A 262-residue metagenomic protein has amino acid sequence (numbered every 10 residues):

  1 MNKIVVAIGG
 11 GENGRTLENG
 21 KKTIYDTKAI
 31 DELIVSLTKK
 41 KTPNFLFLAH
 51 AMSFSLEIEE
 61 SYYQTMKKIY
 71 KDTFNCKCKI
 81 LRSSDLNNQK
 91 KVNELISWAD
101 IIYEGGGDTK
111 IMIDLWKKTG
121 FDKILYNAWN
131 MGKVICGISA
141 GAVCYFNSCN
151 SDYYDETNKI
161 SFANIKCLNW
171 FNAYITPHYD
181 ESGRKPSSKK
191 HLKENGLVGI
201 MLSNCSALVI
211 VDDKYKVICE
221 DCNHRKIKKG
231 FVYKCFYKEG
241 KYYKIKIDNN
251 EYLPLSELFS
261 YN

Functional and structural regions predicted by a protein language model:
M1-K41, A51, E57, Q64 (+3 more regions): C-terminal and late-domain segments of enzyme folds
N2, K40-F45, N75, A99 (+1 more regions): A general structural motif
A7, I101-G105, C136, I175-T176: Structural motif
R15, M112-I113, F146: Glycine/Thr-rich phosphate-binding loops of Rossmann-like dinucleotide-binding domains
L33, E94-W98, T119-G132: Catalytic-core regions built around general acid/base machinery
F45, I102, S139, I175 (+1 more regions): A residue-level signal for conserved active-site and pocket-lining positions in enzyme catalytic cores
L46-I111: Portal/gating segments that form or line small-molecule/metal binding sites
Y103-G106, L125, W129-S148: Catalytic nucleophile loop
